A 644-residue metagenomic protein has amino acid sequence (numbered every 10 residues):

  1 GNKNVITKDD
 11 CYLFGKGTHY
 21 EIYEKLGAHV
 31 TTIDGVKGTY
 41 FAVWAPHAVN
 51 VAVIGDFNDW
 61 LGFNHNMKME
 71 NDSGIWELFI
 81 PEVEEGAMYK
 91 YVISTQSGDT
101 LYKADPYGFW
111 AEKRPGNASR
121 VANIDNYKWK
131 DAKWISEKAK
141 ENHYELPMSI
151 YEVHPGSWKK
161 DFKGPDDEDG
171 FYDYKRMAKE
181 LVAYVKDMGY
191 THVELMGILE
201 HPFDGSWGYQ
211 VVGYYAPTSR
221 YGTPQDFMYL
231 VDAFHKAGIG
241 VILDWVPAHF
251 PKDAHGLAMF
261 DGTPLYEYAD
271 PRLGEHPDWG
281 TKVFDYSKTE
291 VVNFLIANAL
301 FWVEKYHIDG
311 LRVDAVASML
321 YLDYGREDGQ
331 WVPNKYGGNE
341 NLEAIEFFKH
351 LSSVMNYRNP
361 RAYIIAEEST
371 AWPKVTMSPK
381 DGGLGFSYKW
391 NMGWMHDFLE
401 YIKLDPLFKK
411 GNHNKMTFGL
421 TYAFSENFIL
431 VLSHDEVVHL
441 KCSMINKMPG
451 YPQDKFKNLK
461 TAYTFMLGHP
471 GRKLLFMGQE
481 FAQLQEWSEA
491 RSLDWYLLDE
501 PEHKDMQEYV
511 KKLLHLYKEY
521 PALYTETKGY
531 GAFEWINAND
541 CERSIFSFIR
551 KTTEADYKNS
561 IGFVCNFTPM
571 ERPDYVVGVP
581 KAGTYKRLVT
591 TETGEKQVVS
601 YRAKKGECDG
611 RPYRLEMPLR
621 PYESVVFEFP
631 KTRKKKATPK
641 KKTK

Functional and structural regions predicted by a protein language model:
G1-L146, K175-V185, G189, Q453-F456 (+2 more regions): Carbohydrate-interacting/catalytic domains
A45-H47, N71, E82, H154-K159 (+9 more regions): Short, flexible loop/turn elements at secondary-structure junctions
G62, E145, K236, F260-G262 (+3 more regions): Short, well-ordered coil/turn elements that cap or connect secondary structure elements
T100-L101, K159-D161, H201-D204, H249-D253 (+5 more regions): Short catalytic/ligand-binding loop motif for oxyanion handling, primarily in non-cytosolic enzymes, centered on
E112, A132-M148, H154-E340: Substrate-binding/active-site clefts of carbohydrate-active enzymes
D173-M177, T223-D226, E290-L295, E340-F347 (+4 more regions): Soluble or luminal CAZymes and related metallo-dependent hydrolases
H307-D309, E327-E489, L497, K518-V577 (+2 more regions): Conserved alpha/beta catalytic core and glycan-binding cleft of carbohydrate-active enzymes
